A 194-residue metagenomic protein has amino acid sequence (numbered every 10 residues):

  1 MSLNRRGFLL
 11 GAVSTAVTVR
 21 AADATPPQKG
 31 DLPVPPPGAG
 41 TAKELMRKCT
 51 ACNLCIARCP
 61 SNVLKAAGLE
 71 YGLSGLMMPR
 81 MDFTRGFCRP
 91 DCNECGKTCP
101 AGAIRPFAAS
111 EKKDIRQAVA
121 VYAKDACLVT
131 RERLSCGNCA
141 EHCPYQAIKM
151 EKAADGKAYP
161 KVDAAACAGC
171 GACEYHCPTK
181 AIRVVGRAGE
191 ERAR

Functional and structural regions predicted by a protein language model:
M1-A16: N-terminal secretory signal peptides and thylakoid transit peptides that target proteins across membranes
T18-V19, A101: Hydrophobic alpha-helical membrane-anchor/signal-helix detector
V19-R58: C-terminal segment of N-terminal export signals and the immediately downstream linker at the start of the mature
P27, L54-Y71, C92-K112, G137-G156 (+1 more regions): Iron-sulfur cluster-binding cysteine motifs and their immediate structural context in ferredoxin-like electron-transfer
V34-G38, V119-A120, A153: Short beta-strand-turn/beta-hairpin segments enriched in glycine/proline and small hydrophobics that form edge-strand
A39-C49, M78-P90, Y122, C127-V129 (+2 more regions): Flexible gly/pro/ser-rich segments immediately N-terminal to CXXCH heme-c attachment motifs in exported/periplasmic
S74-L76: Extracytoplasmic
F107-A126: Histidine/lysine/aspartate-rich catalytic loop segments that bind and position anionic ligands
